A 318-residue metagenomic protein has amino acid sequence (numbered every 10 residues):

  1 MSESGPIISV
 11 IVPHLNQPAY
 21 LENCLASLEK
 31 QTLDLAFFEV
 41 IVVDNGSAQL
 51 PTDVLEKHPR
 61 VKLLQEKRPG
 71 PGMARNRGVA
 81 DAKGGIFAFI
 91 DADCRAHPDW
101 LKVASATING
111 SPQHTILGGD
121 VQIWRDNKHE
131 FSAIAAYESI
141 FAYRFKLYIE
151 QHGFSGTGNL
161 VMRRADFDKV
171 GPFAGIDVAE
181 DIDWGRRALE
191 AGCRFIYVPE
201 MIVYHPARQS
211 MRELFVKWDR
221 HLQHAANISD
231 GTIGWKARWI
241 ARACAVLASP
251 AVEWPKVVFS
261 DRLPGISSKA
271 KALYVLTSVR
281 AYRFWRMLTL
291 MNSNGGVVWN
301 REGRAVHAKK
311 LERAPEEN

Functional and structural regions predicted by a protein language model:
M1-S27: N-proximal low-complexity "stem/linker" segments adjacent to membrane-targeting elements
A26-F37: Short, acidic, metal-binding catalytic loop of nucleotide-sugar glycosyltransferases
S27, I41-T52, C94: A conserved acidic beta->alpha catalytic loop
P51, E66-A82: Glycine-rich, basic loop-to-helix element that forms the pyrophosphate-binding segment of sugar-nucleotide handling
F87: Short aromatic/hydrophobic "clamp" motif used to bind/position activated sugar donors
D99-F131: Conserved donor NDP-sugar-binding/catalytic core segment of glycosyltransferases
I123, Y143-M162, D177, D183: A recurrent flexible, glycine/aromatic-enriched loop bordering the glycosyltransferase active site that acts as
K217-Q223, W235-N318: Non-catalytic, C-terminal membrane-associated alpha-helical segments of glycosyltransferases
